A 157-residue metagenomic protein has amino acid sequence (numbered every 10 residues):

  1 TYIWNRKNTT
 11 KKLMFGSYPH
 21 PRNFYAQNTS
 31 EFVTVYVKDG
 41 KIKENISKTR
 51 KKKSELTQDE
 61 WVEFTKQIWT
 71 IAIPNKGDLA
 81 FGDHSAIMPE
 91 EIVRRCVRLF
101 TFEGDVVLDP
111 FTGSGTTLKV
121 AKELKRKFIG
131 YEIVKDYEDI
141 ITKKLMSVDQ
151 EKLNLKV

Functional and structural regions predicted by a protein language model:
T1-I140: Core catalytic lobe of class I
T142-V157: S-adenosyl-L-methionine
